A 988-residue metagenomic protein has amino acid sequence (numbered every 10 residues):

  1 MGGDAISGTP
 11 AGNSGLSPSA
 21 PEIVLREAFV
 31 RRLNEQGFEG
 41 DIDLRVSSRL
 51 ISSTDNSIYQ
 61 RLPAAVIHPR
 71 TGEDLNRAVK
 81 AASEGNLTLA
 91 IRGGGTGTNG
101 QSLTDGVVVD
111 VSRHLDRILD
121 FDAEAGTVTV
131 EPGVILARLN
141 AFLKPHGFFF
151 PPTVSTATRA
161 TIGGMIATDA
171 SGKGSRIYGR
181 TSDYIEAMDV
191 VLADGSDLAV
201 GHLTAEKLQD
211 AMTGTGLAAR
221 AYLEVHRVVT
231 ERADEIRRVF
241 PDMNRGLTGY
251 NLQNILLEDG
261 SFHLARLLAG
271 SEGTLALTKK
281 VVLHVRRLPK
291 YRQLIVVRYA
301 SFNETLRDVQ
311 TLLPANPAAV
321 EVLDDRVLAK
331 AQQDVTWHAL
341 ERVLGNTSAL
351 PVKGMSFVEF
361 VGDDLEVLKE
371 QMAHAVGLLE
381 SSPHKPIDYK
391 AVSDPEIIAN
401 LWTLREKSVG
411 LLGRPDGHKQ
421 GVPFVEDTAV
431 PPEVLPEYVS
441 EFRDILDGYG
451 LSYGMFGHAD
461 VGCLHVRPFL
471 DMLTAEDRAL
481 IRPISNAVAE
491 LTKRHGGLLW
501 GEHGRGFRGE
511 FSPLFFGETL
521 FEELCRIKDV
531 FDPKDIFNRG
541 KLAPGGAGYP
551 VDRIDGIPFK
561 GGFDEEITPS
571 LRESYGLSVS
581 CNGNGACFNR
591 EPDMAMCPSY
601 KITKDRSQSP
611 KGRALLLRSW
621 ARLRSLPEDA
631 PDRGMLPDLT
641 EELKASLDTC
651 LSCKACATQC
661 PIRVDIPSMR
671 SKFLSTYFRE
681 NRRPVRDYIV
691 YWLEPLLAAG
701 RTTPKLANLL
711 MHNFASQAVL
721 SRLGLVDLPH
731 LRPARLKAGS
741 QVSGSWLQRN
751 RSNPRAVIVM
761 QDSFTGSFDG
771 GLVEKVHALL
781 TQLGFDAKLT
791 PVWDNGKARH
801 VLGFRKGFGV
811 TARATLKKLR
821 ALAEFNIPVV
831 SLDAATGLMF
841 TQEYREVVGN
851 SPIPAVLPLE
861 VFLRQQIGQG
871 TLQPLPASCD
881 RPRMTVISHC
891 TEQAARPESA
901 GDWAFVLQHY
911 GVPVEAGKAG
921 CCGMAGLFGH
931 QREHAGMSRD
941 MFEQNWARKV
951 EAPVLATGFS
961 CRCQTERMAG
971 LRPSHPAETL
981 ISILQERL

Functional and structural regions predicted by a protein language model:
M1-K80, T96-G126, Y178, T274 (+4 more regions): N-terminal flexible segment immediately upstream of the FAD-binding catalytic core in FAD-dependent oxidoreductases
A5, A167, S175-Y178, I185-L404 (+1 more regions): C-terminal substrate-binding/cap subdomain adjacent to the FAD-binding core in PCMH-type and related FAD-linked
L33, S57-L89, V107, V111-T156 (+5 more regions): N-terminal glycine-rich flavin-associated loop
T98-G100, T156-I162, T248-N251, I255 (+15 more regions): A glycine-rich phosphate-binding loop feature that marks nucleotide/adenosyl-phosphate handling sites
L257-L267, E272-L275, V297-A315, L435-L446 (+4 more regions): Long hydrophobic segments that form regular secondary structure
V281, A315-H418, G457, I602 (+4 more regions): Terminal amphipathic helices with adjacent charged low-complexity linkers/tails
K419, R494-L499, G504-T649, S668 (+3 more regions): Ferredoxin-type iron-sulfur electron-transfer modules and their immediate structural context
D532, R539, P667-L988: Iron-sulfur cluster-binding electron-transfer modules in prokaryotic oxidoreductases
